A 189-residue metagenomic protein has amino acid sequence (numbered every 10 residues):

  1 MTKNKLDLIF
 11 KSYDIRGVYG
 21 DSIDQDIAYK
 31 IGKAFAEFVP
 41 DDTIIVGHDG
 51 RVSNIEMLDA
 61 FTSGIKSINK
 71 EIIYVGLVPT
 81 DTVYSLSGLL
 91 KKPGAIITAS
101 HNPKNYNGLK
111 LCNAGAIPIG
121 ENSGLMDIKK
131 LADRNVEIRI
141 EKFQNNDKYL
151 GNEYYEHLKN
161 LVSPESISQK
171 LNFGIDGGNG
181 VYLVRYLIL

Functional and structural regions predicted by a protein language model:
M1-S63, S67-N69, Q144-L171, G177: An N-terminal, well-structured beta->alpha segment
L6-R16, G20, V75, P103-L109 (+1 more regions): Generic secondary-structure boundary/loop-capping signal
V18-D24, A36, R51, T80 (+5 more regions): Short, electropositive, low-hydrophobicity segments enriched in small/polar residues
D26-Y29, D59, G88, G120 (+1 more regions): Generic secondary-structure boundary signal with a strong preference for alpha-helix termini
F35, L90, A132-N135: Alpha-helix boundary/capping residues
F38, I72-V75, H101-P103, E121-D127 (+1 more regions): Short, surface-exposed, polar/charged, turn-prone segments marking secondary-structure boundaries
P40-A114: Ferredoxin-reductase
N107-L189: Gly/Ser/Thr-enriched, mixed-charge loops and adjacent short helices that form phosphate/oxyanion-binding elements
